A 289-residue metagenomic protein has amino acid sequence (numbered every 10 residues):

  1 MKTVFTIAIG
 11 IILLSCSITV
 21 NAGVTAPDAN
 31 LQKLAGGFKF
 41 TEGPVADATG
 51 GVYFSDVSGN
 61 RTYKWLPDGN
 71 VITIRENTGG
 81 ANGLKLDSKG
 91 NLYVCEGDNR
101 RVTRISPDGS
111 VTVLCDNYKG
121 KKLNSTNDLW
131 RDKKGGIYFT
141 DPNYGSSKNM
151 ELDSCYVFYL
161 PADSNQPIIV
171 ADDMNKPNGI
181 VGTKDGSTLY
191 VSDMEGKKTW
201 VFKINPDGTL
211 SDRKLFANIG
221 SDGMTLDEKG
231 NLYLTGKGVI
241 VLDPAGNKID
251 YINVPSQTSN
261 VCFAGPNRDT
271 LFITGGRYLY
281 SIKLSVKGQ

Functional and structural regions predicted by a protein language model:
M1-G23: Bacterial Sec-dependent N-terminal signal peptides
I18-Q289: Sequence-structural signature of mature extracellular/luminal beta-sheet repeat domains, prominently beta-propellers
